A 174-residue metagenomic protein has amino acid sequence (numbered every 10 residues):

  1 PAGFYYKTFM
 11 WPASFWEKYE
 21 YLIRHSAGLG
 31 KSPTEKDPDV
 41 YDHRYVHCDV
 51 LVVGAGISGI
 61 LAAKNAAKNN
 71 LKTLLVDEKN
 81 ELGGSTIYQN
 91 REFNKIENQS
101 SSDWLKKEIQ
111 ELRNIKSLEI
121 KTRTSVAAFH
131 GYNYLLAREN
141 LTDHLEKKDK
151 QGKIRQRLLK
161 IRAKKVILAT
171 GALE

Functional and structural regions predicted by a protein language model:
P1-V53, E108-E174: FAD-binding core/adjacent interface of flavoenzyme oxidoreductases
Y45-L74: N-terminal Rossmann-like FAD-binding beta1-loop-alpha1 element of flavoenzymes
S58, N80-E81, L173: Conserved Rossmann-like nucleotide-cofactor binding loop
S58-L61, L105, G152-K153: Short alpha-helical segments and helix-capping/turn motifs at coil-helix boundaries
L61, G84, L145-E146: Short helix/loop capping segments that flank catalytic or ligand/cofactor-binding pockets
K68-I87: Glycine-rich FAD pyrophosphate-binding loop
Y88-E92, L135-A137: Short low-complexity, flexible loop/linker segments enriched in glycine and/or proline with clustered acidic
F93-K107, I120: Short beta-strand to alpha-helix junction loop
